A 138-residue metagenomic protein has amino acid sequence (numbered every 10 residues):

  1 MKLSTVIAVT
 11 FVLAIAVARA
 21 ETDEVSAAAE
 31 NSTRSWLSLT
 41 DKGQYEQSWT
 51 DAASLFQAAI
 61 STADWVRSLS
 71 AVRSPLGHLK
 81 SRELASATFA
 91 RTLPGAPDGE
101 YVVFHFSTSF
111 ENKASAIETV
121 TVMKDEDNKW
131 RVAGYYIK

Functional and structural regions predicted by a protein language model:
K2-S4, F11, A16-Q44: Short, low-complexity N-terminal intrinsically disordered segments enriched in polar/charged residues
A16-D23, R67-S74, I117-T119: Short charge-dense sequence patches
E21-D23, R34-L37, A52-A58, S107-S109: Second-shell loop/turn segments in exported
E30-N31, E46-G99: Short solvent-exposed beta->alpha transition segments
A87-K138: Exposed beta-sheet edge and beta->alpha loop/turn motif
